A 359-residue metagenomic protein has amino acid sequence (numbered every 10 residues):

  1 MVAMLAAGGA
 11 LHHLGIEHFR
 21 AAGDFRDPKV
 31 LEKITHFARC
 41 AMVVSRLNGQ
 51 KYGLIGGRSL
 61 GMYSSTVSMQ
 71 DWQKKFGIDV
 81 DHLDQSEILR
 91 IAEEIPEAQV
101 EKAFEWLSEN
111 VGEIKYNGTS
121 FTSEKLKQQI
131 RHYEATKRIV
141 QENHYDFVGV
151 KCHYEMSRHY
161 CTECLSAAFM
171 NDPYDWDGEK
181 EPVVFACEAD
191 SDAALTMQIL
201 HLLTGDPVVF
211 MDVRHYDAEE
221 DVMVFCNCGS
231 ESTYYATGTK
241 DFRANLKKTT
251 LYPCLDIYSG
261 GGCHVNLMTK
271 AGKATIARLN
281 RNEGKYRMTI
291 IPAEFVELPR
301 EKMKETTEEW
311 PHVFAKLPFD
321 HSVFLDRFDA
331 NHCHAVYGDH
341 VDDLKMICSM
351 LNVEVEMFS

Functional and structural regions predicted by a protein language model:
M1-F121: Cap/lid and interdomain-hinge subdomains that line or gate substrate/regulatory clefts in soluble alpha/beta enzymes
M1-T35, D172-M223, D339-H340, I347 (+1 more regions): Peripheral docking tails and interdomain loops at the edges of cofactor- or intermediate-handling domains
M42-V43, N48-S65, F76, S230 (+2 more regions): Primarily extracytoplasmic/secreted proteins and surface-exposed domains characterized by disulfide-bonded cysteine
V67-K75, C164-A167, M350-V353: Short, solvent-exposed amphipathic alpha-helical segments in soluble enzyme and RNA/protein-processing domains
V80-L83, N143-K151, D206-R214, M357-S359: Flexible, glycine/charged-enriched surface loops at secondary-structure junctions
F104-L203: Long, internal scaffold/assembly segments composed of regular secondary structure
G149-S157, D212-S230: A glycine-rich phosphate-binding loop feature that marks nucleotide/adenosyl-phosphate handling sites
K247-S359: Extended hydrophobic packing segments that form well-structured cores
